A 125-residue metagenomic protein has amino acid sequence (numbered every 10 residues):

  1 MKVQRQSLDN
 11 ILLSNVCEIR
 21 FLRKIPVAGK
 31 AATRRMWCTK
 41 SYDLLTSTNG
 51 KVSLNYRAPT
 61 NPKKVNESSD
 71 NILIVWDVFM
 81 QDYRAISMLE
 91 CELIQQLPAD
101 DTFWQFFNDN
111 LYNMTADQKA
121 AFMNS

Functional and structural regions predicted by a protein language model:
M1-D9: Mixed-charge, Lys/Arg-rich low-complexity intrinsically disordered regions
L13-I25: A short, Trp-centered hydrophobic/proline-enriched beta-strand micro-motif
L22-A28, W76-Q81: Short, flexible beta-strand-to-coil junctions
T39-D82: Acidic, aromatic-enriched beta-alpha/helix-loop junctions
S41-T46, R84-T102: Structured surface patches comprising rigid loops and adjacent beta-strands/short helices at the edges of well-ordered
I86-L89, D101-S125: C-terminal low-complexity, charged extensions that often adopt amphipathic alpha-helices
